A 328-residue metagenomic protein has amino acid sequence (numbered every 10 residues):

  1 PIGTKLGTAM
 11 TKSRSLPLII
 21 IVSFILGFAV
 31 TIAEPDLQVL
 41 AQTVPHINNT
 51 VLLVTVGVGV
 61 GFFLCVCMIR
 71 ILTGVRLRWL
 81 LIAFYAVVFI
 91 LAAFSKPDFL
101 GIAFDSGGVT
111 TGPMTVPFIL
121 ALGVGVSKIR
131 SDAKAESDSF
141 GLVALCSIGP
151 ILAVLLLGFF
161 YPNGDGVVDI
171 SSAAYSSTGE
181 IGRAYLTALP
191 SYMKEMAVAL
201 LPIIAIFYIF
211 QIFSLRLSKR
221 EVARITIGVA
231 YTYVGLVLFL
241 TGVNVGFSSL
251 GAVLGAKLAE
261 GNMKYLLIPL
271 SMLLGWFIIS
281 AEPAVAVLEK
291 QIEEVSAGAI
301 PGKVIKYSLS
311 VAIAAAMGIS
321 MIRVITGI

Functional and structural regions predicted by a protein language model:
P1, T8-K12, G107, R130-S248 (+1 more regions): Signature of multi-pass transmembrane helix bundles
P1-I2, A29-V44, F63-V75, L91-A103 (+7 more regions): Transmembrane helix-loop junctions in multi-pass membrane proteins
G7-V88, Y265-G327: Helix-loop-helix junctions within the multi-pass membrane cores of secondary transporters/permeases
K12, I19, I90, P97-L100 (+4 more regions): Hydrophobic alpha-helical segments, principally membrane-spanning helices and signal/leader peptides
V22-A29, G59-R70, F84-S95, F118-K128 (+6 more regions): Hydrophobic core segments of alpha-helical transmembrane domains in multi-pass membrane transport and ion-translocation
V44-T55, L64-F159, A184, A188 (+3 more regions): Membrane-core helix-loop-helix motifs of multi-pass transport proteins
V109-P117, F239, L288, I292: General detector of folded, globular domains
